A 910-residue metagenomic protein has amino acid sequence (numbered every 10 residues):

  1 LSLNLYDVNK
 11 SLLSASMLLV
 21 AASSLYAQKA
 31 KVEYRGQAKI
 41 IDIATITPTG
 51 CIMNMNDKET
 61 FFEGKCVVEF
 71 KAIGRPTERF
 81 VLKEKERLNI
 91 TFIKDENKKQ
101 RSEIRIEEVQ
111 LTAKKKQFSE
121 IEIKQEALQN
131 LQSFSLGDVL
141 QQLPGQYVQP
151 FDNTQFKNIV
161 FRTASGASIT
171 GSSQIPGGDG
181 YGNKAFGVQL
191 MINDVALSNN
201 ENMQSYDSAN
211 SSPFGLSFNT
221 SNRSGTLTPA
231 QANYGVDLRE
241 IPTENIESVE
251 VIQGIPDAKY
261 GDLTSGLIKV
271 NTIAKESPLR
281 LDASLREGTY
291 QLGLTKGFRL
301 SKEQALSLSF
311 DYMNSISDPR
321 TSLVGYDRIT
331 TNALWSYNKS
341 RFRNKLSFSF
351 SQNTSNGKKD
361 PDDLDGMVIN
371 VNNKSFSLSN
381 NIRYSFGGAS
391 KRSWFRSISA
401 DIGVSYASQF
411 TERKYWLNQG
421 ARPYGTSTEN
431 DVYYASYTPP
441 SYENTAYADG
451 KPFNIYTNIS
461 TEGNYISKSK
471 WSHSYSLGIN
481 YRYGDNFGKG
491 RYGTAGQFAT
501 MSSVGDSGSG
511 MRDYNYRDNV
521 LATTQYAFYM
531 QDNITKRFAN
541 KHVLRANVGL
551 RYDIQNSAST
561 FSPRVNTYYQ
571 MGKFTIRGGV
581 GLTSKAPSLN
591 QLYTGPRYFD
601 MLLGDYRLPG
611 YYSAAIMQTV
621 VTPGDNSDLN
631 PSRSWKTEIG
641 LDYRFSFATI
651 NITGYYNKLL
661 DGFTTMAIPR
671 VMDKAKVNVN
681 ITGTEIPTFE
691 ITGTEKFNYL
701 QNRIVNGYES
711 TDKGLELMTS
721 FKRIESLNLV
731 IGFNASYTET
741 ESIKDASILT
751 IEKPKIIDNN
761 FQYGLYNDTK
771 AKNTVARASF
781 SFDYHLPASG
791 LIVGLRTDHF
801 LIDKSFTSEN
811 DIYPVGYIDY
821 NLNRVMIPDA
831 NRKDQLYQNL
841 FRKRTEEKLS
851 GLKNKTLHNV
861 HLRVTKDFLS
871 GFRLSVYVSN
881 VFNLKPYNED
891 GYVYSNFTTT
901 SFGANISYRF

Functional and structural regions predicted by a protein language model:
K29-T49, K71-R75, R87-Q129: Short, acidic, small-residue-rich periplasmic hinge/interaction motif at the N-terminus of Gram-negative outer-membrane
T47-E59, I104-V139, L143, F156-V160 (+2 more regions): N-terminal periplasmic "start-of-domain" segments of outer-membrane beta-barrel proteins
R87-E96, L136-V139, K157-V160, M191 (+2 more regions): N-terminal periplasmic accessory domains that precede and gate Gram-negative outer-membrane beta-barrel machines
G137, Q141-S221: Extracytoplasmic beta-strand/coil segments of soluble accessory domains associated with Gram-negative outer-membrane
N219, L659-D661, H799-R844, N854-F910: C-terminal beta-signal and adjacent terminal beta-strands/loops of Gram-negative outer-membrane beta-barrel proteins
T428-L544, L592-G595, Q762-D768, E809-D811 (+3 more regions): Outer-membrane beta-barrel transmembrane domain signature of Gram-negative proteins, especially the mid-to-C-terminal
F538-N540, Y656, V677-E809: Gram-negative outer-membrane beta-barrel transporters
S584-L660, V679-F689, T694-K722, A771-T774: Outer-membrane beta-barrel signature, preferentially recognizing the C-terminal barrel domain of Gram-negative
